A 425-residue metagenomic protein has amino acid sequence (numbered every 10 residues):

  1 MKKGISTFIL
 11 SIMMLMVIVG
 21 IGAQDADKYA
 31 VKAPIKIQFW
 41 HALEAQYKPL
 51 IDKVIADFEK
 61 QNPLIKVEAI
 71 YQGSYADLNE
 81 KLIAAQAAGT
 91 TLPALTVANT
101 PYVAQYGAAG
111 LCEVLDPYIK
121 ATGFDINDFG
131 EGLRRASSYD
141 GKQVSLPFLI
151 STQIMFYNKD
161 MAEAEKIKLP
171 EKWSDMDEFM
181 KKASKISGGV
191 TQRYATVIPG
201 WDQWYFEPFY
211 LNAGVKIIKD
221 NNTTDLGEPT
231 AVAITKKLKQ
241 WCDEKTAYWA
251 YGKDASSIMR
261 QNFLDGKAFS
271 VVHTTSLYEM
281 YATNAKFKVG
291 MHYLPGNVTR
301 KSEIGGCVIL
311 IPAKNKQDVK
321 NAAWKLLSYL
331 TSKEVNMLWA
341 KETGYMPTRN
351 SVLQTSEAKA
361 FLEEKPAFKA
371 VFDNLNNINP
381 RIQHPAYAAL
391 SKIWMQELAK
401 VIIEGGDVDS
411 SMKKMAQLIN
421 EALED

Functional and structural regions predicted by a protein language model:
M1-Q38, K60, K413, Q417-D425: Short, low-complexity disordered leader/linker segments with a strong preference for bacterial N-terminal type II
D25-D27, V31, K66, E163 (+3 more regions): Conserved C-terminal helix/tail region of periplasmic/extracytoplasmic solute-binding proteins
A26-Y29, N79, T100-T152, D177-M180 (+7 more regions): Hinge/lid segment of periplasmic solute-binding proteins
K32-E44, I65-I70, A94-L95, V144 (+2 more regions): Short, well-ordered beta-strand elements
A33, Q61, K66, I83 (+7 more regions): Extracytoplasmic/periplasmic substrate-recognition and gating elements
D57-F129, S138, D160-E171, Q261-N262 (+5 more regions): Extracytoplasmic "Venus flytrap"/periplasmic binding protein-like
G132, A136, V289-H292, K341-Q396 (+1 more regions): Long, aromatic- and glycine/proline-rich binding clefts that accommodate carbohydrate-like moieties
M180-S184, N222-G252: Glycine-centered hinge/linker elements that transmit conformational signals in sensory and ligand-binding systems
